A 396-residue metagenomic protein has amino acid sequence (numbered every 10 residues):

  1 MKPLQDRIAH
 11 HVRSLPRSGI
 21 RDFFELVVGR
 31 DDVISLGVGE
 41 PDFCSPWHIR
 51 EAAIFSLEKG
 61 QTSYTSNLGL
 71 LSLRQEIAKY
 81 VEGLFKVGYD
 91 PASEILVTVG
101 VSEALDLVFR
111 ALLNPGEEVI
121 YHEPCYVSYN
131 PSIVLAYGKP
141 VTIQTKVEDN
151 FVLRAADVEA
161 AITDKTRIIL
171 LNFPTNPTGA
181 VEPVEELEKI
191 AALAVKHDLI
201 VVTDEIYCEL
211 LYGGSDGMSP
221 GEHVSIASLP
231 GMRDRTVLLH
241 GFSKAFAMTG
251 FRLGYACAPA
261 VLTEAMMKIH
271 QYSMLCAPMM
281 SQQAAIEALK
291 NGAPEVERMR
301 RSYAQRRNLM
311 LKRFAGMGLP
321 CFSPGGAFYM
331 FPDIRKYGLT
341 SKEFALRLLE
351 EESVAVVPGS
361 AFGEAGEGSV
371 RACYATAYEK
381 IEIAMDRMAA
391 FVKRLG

Functional and structural regions predicted by a protein language model:
M1-P16, L26-G29, I34, V38-S56 (+1 more regions): PLP-dependent class I/II
G60-Y64, M299: A short acidic, glycine-rich active-site loop that binds or catalyzes chemistry on phosphate/adenosine moieties
Y64-V99: Conserved N-terminal alpha-helix of the aminotransferase class I/II PLP-enzyme fold
